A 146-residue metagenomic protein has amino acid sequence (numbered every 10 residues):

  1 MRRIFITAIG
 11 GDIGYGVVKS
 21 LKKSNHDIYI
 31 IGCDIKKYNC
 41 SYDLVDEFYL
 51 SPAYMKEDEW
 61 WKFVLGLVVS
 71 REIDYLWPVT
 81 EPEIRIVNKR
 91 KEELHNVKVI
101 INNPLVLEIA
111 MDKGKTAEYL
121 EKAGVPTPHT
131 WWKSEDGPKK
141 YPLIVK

Functional and structural regions predicted by a protein language model:
M1-I101: ATP-binding N-terminal substructure of ATP-dependent carboxylate-amine bond-forming enzymes
W77-V87, N102-I109, W131-P138: Short, glycine/charge-rich beta-strand/loop segments that flank catalytic centers and engage negatively charged groups
L107-K146: Active-site nucleotide/adenylate-binding loops and adjacent lid/helix of ATP-dependent enzymes
